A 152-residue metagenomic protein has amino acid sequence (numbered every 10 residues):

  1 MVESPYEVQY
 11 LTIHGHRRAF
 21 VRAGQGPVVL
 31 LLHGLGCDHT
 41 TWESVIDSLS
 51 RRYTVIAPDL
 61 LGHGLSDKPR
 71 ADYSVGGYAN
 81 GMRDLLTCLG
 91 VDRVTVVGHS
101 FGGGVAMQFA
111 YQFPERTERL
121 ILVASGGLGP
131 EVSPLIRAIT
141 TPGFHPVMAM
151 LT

Functional and structural regions predicted by a protein language model:
M1-V29, R51-Y53, V91-D92, G127: Alpha/beta-hydrolase fold catalytic core
L11-H16, V21-A23, A57-F101: Active-site loop/oxyanion-hole signature of alpha/beta-hydrolase fold enzymes
H16-L65: Conserved HGGG/HGGXW glycine-rich cap/lid loop of the alpha/beta-hydrolase fold
L31-G34, S100, S125: Glycine-rich His-Gly loop
T41-E43, S66-D72, E131-P134: Conserved catalytic-core motifs of eukaryotic protein kinase domains, centered on the activation segment
E43, R83, M107-Y111: Short, hydrophobic alpha-helix immediately C-terminal to the catalytic nucleophile
T54, R93, R116-R119: Residues at the starts of beta-strands that form the adenosine-phosphate
M107-Q112, T117-L151: Flexible "cap/lid" loop of the alpha/beta hydrolase fold
